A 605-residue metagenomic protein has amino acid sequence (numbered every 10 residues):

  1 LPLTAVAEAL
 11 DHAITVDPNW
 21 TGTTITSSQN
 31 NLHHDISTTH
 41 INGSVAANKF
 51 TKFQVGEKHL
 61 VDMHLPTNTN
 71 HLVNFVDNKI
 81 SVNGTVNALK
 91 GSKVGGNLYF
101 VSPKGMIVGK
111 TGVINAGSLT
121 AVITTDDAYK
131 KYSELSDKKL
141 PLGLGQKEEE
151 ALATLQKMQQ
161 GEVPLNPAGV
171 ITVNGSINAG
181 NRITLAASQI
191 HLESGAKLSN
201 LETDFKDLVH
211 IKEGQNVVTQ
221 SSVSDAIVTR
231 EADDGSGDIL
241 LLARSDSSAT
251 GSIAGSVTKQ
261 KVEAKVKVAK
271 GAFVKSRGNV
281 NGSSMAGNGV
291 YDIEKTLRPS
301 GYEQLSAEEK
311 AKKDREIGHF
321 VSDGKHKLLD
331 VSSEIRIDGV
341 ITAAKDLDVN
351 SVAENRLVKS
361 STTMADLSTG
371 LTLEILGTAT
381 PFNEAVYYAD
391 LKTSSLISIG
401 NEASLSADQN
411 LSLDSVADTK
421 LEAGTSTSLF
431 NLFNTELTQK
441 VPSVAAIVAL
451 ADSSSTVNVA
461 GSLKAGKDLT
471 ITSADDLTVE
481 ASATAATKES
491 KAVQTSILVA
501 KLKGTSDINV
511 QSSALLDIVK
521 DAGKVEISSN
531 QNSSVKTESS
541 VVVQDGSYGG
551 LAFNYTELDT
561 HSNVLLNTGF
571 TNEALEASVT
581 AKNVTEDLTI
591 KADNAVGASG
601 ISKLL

Functional and structural regions predicted by a protein language model:
L3-L605: Low-complexity, glycine- and small/polar-enriched segments
